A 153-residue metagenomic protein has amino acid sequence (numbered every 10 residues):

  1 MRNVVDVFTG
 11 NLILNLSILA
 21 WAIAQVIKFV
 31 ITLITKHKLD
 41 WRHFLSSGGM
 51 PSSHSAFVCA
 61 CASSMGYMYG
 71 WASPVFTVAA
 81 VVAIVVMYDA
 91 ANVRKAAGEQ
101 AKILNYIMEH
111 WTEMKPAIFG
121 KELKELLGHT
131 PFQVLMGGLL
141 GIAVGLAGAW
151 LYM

Functional and structural regions predicted by a protein language model:
M1-N15: Polybasic, low-complexity association/targeting segments
L12-K28: N-terminal signal-anchor transmembrane alpha helix
A22, V26, W41-M153: Membrane-embedded catalytic cores of phosphoryl/pyrophosphoryl-handling enzymes
V30-L33, C59: Intrinsically disordered, low-complexity segments enriched in polar/charged small residues
L33-L39: Juxtamembrane helix-loop transition segments at the membrane interface in multi-pass membrane proteins
